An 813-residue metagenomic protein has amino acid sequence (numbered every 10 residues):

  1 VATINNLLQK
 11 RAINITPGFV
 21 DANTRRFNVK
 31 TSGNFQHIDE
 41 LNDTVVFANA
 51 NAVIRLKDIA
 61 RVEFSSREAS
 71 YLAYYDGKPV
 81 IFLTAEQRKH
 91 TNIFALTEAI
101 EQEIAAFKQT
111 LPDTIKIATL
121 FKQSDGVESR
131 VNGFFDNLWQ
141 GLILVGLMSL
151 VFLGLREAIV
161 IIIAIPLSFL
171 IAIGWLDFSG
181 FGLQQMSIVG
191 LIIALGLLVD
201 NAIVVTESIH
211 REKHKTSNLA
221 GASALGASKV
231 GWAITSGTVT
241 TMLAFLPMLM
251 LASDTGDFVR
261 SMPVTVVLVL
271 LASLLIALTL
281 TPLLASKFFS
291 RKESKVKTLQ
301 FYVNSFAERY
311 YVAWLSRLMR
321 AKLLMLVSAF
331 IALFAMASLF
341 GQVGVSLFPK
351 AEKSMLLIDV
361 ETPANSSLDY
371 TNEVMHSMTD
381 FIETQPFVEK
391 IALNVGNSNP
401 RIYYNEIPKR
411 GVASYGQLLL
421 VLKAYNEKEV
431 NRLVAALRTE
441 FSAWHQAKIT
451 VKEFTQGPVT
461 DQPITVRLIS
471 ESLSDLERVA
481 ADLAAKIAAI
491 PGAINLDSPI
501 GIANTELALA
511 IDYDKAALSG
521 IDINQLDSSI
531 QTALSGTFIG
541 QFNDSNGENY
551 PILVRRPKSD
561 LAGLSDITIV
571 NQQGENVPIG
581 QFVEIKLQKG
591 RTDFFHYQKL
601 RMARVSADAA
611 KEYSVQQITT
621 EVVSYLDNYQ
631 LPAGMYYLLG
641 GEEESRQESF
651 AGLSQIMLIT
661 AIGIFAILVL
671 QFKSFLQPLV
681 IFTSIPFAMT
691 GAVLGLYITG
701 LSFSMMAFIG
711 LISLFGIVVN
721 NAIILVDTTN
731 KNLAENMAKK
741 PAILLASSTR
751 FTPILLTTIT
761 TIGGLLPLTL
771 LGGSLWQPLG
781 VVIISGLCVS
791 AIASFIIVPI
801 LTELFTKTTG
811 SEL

Functional and structural regions predicted by a protein language model:
V1-I13, S32-N34, Y370-V459, K515-G536: Solvent-exposed, membrane-proximal periplasmic/extracellular interface segments of envelope transport and secretion
V1-I143, T206, A224, A484-T660 (+2 more regions): Extracytoplasmic/periplasmic membrane-proximal domains and adjacent transmembrane bundles of envelope biogenesis
L120, V127, V131, T206 (+4 more regions): Helix-loop junctions and hydrophobic alpha-helical segments within the transmembrane domains of large membrane
I143-R211, L268, A666-R750, L755-G772 (+2 more regions): Hydrophobic transmembrane alpha-helices and their membrane-interface caps in long multi-pass transport proteins
D177-F178, L249-D257, L326, F330-S366 (+4 more regions): Transmembrane helices with small-residue packing motifs
L195, V199-I209, G231-M250, D257-K297 (+5 more regions): Transmembrane alpha-helices and their membrane-interface boundaries in multi-pass membrane transporters and channels
V230, K297-P349, M375, E389 (+1 more regions): Signature of alpha-helical transmembrane segments and their immediate interfacial
M262, P686, L775, L779: Structured binding elements
